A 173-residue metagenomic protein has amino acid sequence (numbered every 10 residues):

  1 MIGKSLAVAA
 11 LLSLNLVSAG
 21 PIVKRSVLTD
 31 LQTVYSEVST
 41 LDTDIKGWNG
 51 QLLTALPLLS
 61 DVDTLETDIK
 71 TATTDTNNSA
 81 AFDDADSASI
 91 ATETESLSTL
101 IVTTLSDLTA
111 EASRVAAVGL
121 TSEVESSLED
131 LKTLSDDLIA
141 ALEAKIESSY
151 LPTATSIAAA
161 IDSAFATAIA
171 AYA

Functional and structural regions predicted by a protein language model:
M1-K24: Fungal secretory targeting signals
G20-A173: Mature, structured extracellular domains of secreted fungal proteins
